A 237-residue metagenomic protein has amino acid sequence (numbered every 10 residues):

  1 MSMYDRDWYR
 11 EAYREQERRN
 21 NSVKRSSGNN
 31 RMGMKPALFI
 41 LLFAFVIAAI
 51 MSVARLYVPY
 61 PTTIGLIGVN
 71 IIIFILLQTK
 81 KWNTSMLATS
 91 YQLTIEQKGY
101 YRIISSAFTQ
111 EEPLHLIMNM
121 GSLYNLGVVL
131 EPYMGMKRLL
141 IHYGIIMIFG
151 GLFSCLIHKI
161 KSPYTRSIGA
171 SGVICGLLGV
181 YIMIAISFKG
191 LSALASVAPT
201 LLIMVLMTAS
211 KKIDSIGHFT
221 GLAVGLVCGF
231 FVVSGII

Functional and structural regions predicted by a protein language model:
S2-I237: A detector for small-residue-rich transmembrane helices and their helix-helix packing motifs
